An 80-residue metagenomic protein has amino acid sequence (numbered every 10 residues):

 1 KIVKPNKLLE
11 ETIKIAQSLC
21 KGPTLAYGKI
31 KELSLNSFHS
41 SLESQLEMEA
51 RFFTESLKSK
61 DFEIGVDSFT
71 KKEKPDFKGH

Functional and structural regions predicted by a protein language model:
K1-E47, F77-H80: C-terminal long alpha-helix characteristic of the crotonase
G22-P23, S59, K72: Short loop-to-helix capping motifs
Y27, V66-D67: Core catalytic loop region at the nicotinamide-binding pocket of NAD(P)H-dependent oxidoreductases
D61-F62, S68: Interdomain hinge/lid region at the active-site interface of Rossmann-like NAD(P)-dependent oxidoreductases
D67-H80: Terminal low-complexity tails and localization/encapsulation signals of metabolic enzymes
